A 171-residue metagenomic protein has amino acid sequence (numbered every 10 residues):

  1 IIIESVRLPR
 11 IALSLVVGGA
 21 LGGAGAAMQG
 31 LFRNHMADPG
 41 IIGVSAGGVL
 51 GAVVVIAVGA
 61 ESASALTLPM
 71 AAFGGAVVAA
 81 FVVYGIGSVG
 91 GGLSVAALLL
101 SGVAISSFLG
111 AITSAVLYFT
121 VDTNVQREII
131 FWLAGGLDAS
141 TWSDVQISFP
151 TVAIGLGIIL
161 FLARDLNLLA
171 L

Functional and structural regions predicted by a protein language model:
I1-L171: Alpha-helical transmembrane segments in inner-membrane proteins
